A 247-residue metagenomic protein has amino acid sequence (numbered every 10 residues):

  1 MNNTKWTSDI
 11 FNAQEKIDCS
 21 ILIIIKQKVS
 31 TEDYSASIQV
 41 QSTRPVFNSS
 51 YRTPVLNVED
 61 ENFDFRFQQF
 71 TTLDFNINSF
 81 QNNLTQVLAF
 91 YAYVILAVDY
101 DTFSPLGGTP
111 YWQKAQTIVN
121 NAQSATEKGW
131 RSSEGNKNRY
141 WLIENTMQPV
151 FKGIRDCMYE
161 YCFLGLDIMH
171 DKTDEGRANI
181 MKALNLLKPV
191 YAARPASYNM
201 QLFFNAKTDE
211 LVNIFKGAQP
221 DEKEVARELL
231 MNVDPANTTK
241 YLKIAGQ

Functional and structural regions predicted by a protein language model:
M1-S35, V46-N48: Start-of-domain marker
N2-W6, Y93, A97-D101, V212: Sec-exported extracytoplasmic/periplasmic mature domains
A13-D18, L56-V58, I77, N83 (+7 more regions): Surface-exposed peri-terminal alpha-helical interaction modules
I25-V29, Y100, F215: Short alpha-helix boundary/capping elements
E32-Y140: Acidic/His-rich structured neighborhood in mature extracellular/periplasmic domains
S104-M200: Flexible, glycine-rich surface segments
Y159-Q247: A cross-kingdom marker for long, charged
